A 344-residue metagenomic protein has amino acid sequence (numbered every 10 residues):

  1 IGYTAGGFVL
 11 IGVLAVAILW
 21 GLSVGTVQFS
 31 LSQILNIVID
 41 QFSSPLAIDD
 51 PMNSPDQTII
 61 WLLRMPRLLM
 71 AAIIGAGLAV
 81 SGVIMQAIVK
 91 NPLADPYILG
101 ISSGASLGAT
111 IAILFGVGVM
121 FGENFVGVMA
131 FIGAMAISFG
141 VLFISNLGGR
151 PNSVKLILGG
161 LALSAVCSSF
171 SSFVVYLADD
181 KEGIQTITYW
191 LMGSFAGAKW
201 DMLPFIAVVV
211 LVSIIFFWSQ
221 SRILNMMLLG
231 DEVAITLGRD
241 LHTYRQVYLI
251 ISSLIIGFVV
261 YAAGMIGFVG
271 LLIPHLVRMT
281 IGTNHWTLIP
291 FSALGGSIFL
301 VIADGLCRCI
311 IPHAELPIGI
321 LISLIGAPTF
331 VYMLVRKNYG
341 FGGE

Functional and structural regions predicted by a protein language model:
I1-E344: Alpha-helical transmembrane segments in inner-membrane proteins
